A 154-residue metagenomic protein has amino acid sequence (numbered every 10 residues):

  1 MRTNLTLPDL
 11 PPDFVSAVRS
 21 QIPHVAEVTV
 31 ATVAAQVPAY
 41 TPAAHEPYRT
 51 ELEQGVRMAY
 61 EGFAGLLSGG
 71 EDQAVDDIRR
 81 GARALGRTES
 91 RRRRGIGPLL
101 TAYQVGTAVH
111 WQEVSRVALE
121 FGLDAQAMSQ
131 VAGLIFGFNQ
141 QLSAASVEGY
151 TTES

Functional and structural regions predicted by a protein language model:
R2-S154: Hydrophobic, helix-rich cores of sensory/ligand-binding and other regulatory modules that couple small-molecule
